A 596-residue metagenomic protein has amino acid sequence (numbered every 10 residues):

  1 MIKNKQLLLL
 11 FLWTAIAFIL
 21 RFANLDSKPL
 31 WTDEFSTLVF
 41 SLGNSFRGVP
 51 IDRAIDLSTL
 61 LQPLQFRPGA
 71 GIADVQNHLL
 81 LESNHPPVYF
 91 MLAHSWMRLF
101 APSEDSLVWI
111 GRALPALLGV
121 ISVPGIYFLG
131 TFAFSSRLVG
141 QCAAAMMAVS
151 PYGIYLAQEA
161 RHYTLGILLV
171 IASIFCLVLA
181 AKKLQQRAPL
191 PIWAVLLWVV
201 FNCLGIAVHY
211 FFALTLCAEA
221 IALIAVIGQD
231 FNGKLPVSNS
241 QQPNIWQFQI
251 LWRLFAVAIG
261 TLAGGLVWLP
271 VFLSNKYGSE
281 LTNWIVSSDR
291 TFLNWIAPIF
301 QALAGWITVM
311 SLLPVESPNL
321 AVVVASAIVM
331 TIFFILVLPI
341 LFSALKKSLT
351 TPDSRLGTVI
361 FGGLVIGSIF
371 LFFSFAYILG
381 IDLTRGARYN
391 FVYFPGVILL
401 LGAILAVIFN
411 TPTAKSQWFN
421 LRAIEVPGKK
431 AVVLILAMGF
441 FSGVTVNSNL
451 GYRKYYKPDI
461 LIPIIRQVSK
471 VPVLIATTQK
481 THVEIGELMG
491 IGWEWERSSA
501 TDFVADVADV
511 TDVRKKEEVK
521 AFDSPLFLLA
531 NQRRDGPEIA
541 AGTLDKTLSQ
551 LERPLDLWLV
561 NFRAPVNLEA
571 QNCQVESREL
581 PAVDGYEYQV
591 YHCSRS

Functional and structural regions predicted by a protein language model:
I2-P63, G260-S274: Transmembrane signal-anchor helices characteristic of membrane glycosylation enzymes that use polyprenol
S95, L165-Q185, V397-L400: Specific aromatic-rich, kink-prone transmembrane helix
I110-F134: Transmembrane-helix motifs of polytopic, lipid-linked glycan transferases
A143-A148: Short helix- or helix-capping micro-motifs that position conserved polar/aromatic residues at function-defining sites
A157, R355, V359, G363 (+1 more regions): Hydrophobic/aromatic-rich transmembrane helices and adjacent perimembrane loops
Q158-H162: Short acidic/glycine- and proline-prone juxtamembrane loop motifs at membrane-interface regions of multi-pass membrane
C176-W198, N202, L214-L262, W284: Perimembrane helix-loop-helix junctions
W418-E587: Catalytic lumenal/periplasmic loop and adjoining terminal transmembrane helix of membrane glycan-assembly enzymes
